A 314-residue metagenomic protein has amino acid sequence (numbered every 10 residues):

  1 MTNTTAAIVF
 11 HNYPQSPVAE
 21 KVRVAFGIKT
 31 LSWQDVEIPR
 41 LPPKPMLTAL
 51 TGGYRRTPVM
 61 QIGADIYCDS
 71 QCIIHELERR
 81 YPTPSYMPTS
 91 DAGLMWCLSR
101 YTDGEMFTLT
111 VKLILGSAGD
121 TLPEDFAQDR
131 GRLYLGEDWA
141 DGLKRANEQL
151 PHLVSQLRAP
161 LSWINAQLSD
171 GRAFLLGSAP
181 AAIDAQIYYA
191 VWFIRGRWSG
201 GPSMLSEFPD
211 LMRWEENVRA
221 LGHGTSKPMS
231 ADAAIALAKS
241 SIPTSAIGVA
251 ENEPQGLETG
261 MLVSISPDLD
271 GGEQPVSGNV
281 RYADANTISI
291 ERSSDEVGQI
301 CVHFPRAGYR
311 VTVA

Functional and structural regions predicted by a protein language model:
M1-Y134, D141, L257, S264 (+3 more regions): GST-like domain detector, emphasizing the conserved glutathione-binding G-site in the N-terminal thioredoxin-like
A6, F10-V18, R219-M229, A236: N-terminal short leaders/motifs
Y86-T89, L175-G177, K227: Short, hydrophobic secondary-structure boundary micro-motifs
T102-A220: GST-like fold's C-terminal all-alpha helical module
P180-A182, L257-G260: Short gly/pro-enriched beta-turn/loop segments at secondary-structure junctions
G224-T259: Mixed-charge, Lys/Arg-rich low-complexity intrinsically disordered regions
D268-G272: Short, charged beta-turn/beta-strand-edge "cap" motif at the junction between a beta-strand and an adjacent loop
